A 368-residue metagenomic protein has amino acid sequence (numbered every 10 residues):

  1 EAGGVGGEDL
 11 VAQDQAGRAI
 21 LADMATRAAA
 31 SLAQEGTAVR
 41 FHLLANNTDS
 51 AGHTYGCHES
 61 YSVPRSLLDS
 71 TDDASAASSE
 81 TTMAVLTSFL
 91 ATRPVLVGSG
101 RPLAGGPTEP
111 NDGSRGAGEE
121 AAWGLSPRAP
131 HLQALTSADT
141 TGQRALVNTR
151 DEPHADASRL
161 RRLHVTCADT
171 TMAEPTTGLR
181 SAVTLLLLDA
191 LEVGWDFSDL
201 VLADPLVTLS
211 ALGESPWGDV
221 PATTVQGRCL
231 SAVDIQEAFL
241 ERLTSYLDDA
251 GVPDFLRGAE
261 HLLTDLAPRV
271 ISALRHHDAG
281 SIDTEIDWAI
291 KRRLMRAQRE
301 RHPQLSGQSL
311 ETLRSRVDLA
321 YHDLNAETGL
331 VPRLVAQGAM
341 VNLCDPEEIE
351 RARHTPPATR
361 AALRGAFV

Functional and structural regions predicted by a protein language model:
E1, A145-D151, L209, A267-V270 (+1 more regions): Generic preference for hydrophobic/aromatic residues in regular secondary structure cores
E1-N46, L202, P216, P221-R269: Active-site acidic/histidine clusters and adjacent loop/turn architecture that either coordinate catalytic ions
E1-T48, D73-A84, V193, R316-V317 (+1 more regions): Terminal, non-catalytic protein-protein interaction segments that mediate quaternary/complex assembly
Q13-Q15, Q34, Q133, Q143 (+6 more regions): Residue-identity detector for glutamine
M24, F89, Y246, A273 (+1 more regions): Residues that form generic nucleotide/phosphate-binding pockets
V39-S50, Y55-C229: Loop-rich catalytic cores of soluble enzymes, especially ATP-dependent carboxylate-amine ligases and other
P64, D72, S78, D196 (+13 more regions): Serine/threonine-rich low-complexity intrinsically disordered regions
L262-V368: Substrate-recognition/cap regions that form aromatic- and gly/pro-loop-enriched pockets for small-molecule ligands
